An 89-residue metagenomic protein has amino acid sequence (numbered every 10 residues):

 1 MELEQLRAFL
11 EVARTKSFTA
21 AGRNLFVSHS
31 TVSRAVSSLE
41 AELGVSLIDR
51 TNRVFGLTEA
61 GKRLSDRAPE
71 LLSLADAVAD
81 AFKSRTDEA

Functional and structural regions predicted by a protein language model:
Q5-V12, L64, L71: Short alpha-helical "packing" element that flanks the helix-turn-helix/winged-helix DNA-binding module
E11-F26: Short helix-boundary/capping micro-motifs
S17-F18, V36, R50: Helix-turn-helix DNA-binding elements, focusing on the entry/boundary residues of the two helices that contact DNA
R23-N24, A41, K62: Alpha-helical residues within the helix-turn-helix
S28-T31, A35-S38: Residues within the DNA-recognition helix of helix-turn-helix
E40-L57: A short LG(V/I)-centered, amphipathic sequence patch enriched for acidic residue(s) preceding the LG motif
A75-K83: A short, exposed helix-loop element centered on a Lys and neighboring polar residues
S84-A89: Interdomain hinge and pocket-entrance segments immediately C-terminal to HTH DNA-binding domains
